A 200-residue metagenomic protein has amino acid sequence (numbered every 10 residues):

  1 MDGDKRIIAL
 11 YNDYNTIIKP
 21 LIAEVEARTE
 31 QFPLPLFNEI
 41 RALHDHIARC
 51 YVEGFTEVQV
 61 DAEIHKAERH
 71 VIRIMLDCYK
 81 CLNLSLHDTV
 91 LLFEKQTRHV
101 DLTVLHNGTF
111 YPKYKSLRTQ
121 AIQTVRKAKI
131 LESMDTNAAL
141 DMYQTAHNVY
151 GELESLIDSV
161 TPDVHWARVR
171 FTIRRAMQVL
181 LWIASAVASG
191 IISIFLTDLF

Functional and structural regions predicted by a protein language model:
M1-G54: Leu/Val/Ala/Ile-rich N-terminal alpha-helices, chiefly Sec-type signal peptides and the beginnings
P20-E24, R49-E63, K95-L102: Short, charged/polar, low-complexity loop and linker segments that flank or interrupt alpha-helical bundles
V25-L34, F55-Q59, K129-L140: Charged, low-complexity interaction regions
L34-N38, D61-R69, N137-H147: Short, charged, amphipathic alpha-helical segments
C50, I74-L82, E152-V160: Amphipathic alpha-helical coiled-coil segments
E68-T119: Membrane-proximal low-complexity regions enriched in glycine and acidic/polar residues
V104-M177: Membrane-proximal, non-transmembrane alpha-helical segments
H165-F200: Hydrophobic, helix-forming membrane-interacting segments
